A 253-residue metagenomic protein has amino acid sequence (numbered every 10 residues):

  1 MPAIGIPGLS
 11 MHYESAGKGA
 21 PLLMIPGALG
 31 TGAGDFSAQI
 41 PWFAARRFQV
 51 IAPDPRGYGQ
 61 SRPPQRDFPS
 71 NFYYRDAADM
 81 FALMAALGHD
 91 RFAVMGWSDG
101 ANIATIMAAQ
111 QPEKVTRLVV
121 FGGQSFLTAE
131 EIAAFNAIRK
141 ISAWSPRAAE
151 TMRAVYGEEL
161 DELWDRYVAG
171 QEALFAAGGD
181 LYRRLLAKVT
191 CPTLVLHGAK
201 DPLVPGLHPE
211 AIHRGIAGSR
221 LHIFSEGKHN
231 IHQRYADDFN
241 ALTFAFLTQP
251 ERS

Functional and structural regions predicted by a protein language model:
P7-P63: Conserved HGGG/HGGXW glycine-rich cap/lid loop of the alpha/beta-hydrolase fold
S37, A52-M95, A241: Active-site loop/oxyanion-hole signature of alpha/beta-hydrolase fold enzymes
D90-A129: Conserved hydrolase catalytic core segment
R117-Y182: Helix-rich cap/lid subdomain of alpha/beta-hydrolase
V189, V195-H197: Short beta-strand/loop motif that positions the catalytic acidic residue of the alpha/beta-hydrolase fold
C191, P205-R214: Short alpha-helix in the alpha/beta-hydrolase fold that links the catalytic acid
K200-V204, H229: Acidic catalytic loop of the alpha/beta-hydrolase fold
S219-R220, S225-S253: Catalytic active-site module of serine/aspartate enzymes centered on a nucleophile-bearing elbow/loop
